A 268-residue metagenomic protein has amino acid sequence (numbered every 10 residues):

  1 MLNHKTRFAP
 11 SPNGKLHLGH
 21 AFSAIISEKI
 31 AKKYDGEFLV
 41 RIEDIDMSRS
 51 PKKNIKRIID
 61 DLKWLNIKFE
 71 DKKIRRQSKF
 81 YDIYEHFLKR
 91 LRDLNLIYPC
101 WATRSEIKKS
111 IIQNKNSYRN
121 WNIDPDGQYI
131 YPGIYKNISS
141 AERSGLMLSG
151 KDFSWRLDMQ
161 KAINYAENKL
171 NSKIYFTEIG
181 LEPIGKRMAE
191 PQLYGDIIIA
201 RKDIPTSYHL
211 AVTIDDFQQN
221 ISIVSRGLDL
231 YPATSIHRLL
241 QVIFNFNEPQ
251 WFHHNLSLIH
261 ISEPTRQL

Functional and structural regions predicted by a protein language model:
M1-N120, F217, L228-N247: N-terminal Rossmann-like or analogous alpha/beta NTP/dinucleotide-binding catalytic cores that position adenine
S105-L256, S262: Active-site cores that bind ATP or allylic diphosphates and position pyrophosphate for catalysis
I261-L268: A short, hydrophobic C-terminal helix/tail in secreted or cell-surface proteins
